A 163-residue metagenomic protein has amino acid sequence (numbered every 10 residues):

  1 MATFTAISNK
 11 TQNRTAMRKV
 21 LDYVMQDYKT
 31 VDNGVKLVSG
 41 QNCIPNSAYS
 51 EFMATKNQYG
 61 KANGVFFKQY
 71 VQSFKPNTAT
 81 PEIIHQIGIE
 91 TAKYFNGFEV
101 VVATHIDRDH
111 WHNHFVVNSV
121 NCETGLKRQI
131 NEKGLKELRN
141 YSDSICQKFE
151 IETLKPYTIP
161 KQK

Functional and structural regions predicted by a protein language model:
M1-K163: N-terminal nicking endonuclease/strand-transfer module with a His-rich metal-binding environment and a catalytic Tyr
